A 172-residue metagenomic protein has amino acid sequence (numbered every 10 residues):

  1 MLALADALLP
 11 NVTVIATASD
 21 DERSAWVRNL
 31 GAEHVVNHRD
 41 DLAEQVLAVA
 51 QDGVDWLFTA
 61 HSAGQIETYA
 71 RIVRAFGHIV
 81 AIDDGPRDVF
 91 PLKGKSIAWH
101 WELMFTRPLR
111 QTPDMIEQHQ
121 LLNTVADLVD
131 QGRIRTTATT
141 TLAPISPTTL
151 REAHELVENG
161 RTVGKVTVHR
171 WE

Functional and structural regions predicted by a protein language model:
M1-D40: Mid-domain Rossmann-like dinucleotide-binding core that forms the NAD(H)/NADP(H) cofactor-binding site
A32, Q51-D55, F76: Local beta-strand N-terminus motif with an aromatic residue
H38, T59-H61: Short, well-ordered coil/turn residues at beta-beta hairpins and beta-strand->alpha-helix junctions within
D41-D52: Short amphipathic alpha-helix with an adjacent loop that forms part of the alpha/beta core around
D55-F58, V80: N-terminal Rossmann-like NAD(P) cofactor-binding module of classical short-chain dehydrogenase/reductase
G64-I134, R170-E172: Glycine-rich phosphate-binding loop and adjacent beta-alpha segment of Rossmann(oid) nucleotide-cofactor-binding
D130-T140, R151-E172: C-terminal capping/lid region of NAD(P)-dependent oxidoreductase domains
